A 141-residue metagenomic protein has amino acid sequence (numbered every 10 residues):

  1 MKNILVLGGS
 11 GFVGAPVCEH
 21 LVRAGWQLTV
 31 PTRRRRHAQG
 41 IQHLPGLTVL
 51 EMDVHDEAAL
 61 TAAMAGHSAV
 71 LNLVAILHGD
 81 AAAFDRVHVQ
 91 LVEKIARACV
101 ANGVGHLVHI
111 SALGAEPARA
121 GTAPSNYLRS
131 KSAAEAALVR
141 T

Functional and structural regions predicted by a protein language model:
N3, S68-A69, H106: Structural motif
N3-W26: N-terminal Rossmann NAD(P)H-binding glycine-rich loop of SDR-like oxidoreductase domains
L7, P31, L73-V74, L107-L113: SDR active-site strand-loop-helix element
G14-P16, V89, S132: Residues forming the Rossmann-fold NAD(P)(H) cofactor-binding site
W26-R34: Conserved glycine-rich Rossmann-like NAD(P)H-binding loop of the short-chain dehydrogenase/reductase
R36-N102, A112-T122: NAD(P)H-binding glycine-rich loop region in Rossmannoid oxidoreductase-like domains and their noncatalytic homologs
P124-T141: Active-site Tyr-X1-5-Lys
